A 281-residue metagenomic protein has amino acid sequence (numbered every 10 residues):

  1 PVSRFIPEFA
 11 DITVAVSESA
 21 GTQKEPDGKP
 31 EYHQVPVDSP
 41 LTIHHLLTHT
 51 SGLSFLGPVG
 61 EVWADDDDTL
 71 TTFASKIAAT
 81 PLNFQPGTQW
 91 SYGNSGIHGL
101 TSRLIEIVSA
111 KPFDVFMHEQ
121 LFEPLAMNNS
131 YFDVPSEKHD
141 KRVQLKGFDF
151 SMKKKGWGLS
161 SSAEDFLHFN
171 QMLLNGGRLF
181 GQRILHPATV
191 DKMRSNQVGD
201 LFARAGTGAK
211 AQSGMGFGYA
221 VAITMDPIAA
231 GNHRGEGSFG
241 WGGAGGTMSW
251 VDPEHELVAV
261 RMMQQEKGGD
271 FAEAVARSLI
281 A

Functional and structural regions predicted by a protein language model:
P1-E8, A15-G21, V108-S136, Q182-P187: Short, well-structured active-site flanking segments
P1-G93: Active-site-proximal loop and beta-strand segments within enzyme catalytic domains
I6, L47-S51, L125, L173 (+1 more regions): Hydrophobic aliphatic residues
I43-H44, N128, L257: Loop/turn elements at helix/coil->beta-strand transitions in domains of secreted/extracellular proteins
S51-F55, P81-L82, A126-S130, R178 (+2 more regions): Generic structural signal for secondary-structure transition and capping sites
P58, D65-T71, S75, T88-Q89 (+4 more regions): Catalytic loop of the DD-peptidase/beta-lactamase superfamily, centered on the K-T-G motif and neighboring
G96-L104: Hydrophobic mid-domain F-helix/FG-region of cytochrome P450s
